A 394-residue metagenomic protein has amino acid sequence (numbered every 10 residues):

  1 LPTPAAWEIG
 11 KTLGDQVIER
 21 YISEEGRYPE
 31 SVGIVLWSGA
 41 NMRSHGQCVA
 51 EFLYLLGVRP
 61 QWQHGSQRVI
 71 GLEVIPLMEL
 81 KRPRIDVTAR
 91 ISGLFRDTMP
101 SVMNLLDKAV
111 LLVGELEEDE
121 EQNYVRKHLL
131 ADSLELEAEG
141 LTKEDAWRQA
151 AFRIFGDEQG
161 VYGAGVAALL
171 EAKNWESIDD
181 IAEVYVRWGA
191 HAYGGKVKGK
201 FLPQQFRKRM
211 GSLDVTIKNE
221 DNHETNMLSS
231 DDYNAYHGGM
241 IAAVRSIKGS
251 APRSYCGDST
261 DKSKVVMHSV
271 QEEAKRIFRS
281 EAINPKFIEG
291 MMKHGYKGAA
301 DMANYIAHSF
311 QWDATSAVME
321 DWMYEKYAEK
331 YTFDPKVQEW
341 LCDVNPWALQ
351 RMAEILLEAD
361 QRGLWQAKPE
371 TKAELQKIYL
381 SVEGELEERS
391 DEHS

Functional and structural regions predicted by a protein language model:
L1-S394: Ligand/cofactor-recognition surfaces for anionic moieties
